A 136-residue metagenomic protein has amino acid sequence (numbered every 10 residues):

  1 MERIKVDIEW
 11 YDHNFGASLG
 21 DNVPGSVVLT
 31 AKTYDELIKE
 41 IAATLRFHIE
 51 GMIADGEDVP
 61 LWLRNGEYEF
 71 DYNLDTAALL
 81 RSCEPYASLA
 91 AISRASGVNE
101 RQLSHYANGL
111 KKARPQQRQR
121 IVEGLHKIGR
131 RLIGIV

Functional and structural regions predicted by a protein language model:
M1-E57, L61: DNA-contacting interfaces and partner/effector-binding or oligomerization modules in DNA-centric proteins
E2-R3, A43-R101, H105-A107, K111 (+2 more regions): Short, charged, surface-exposed hinge/linker loops at domain edges that act as mobile lids or interdomain connectors
A17, V28-A31, T44, S93-S96 (+2 more regions): Small-side-chain structural scaffolding
P24-G25, P85, H126: Proline-centered flexible-loop/turn and helix-kink motifs
K39, H105, E123: DNA-binding alpha-helical recognition surfaces that contact promoter or target DNA
P115-G134: DNA major-groove recognition helix of helix-turn-helix/homeodomain DNA-binding modules
